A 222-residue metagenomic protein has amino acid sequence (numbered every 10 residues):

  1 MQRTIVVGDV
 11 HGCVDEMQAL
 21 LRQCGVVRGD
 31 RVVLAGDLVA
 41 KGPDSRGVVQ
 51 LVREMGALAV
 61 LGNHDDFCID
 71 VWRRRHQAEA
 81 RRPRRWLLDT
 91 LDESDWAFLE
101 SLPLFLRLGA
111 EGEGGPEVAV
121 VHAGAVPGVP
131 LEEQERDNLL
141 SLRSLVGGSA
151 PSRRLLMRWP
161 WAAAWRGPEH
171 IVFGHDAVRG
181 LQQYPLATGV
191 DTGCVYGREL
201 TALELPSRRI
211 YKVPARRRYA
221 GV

Functional and structural regions predicted by a protein language model:
M1-Q50, M55: N-terminal active-site segment of His-dependent metallophosphoesterases
R3-H11, V118-G124, T188-V190: Active-site-proximal beta-strand elements of phosphoester/diester hydrolases
V6, L34, A59-V60, A119 (+2 more regions): Residue-level marker for buried hydrophobic side chains located in beta-strands that build the well-ordered beta-sheet
D9, D37, V52, G62-N63 (+5 more regions): Divalent metal-coordination and catalytic microenvironments
H11-D15, A40-G42, D66-I69, P127-G128 (+2 more regions): Active-site environment of divalent metal-dependent phosphoester hydrolases
C24-G29, L108-G114, W165-R166: Glycine-rich phosphate-binding loop signature in dinucleotide/nucleotide-binding domains
S45-P127, L131-P160: Active-site neighborhood of divalent metal-dependent phosphoester bond hydrolases
R136-V222: Acidic, His/Gly-rich catalytic cores of divalent-metal-dependent hydrolytic chemistry
